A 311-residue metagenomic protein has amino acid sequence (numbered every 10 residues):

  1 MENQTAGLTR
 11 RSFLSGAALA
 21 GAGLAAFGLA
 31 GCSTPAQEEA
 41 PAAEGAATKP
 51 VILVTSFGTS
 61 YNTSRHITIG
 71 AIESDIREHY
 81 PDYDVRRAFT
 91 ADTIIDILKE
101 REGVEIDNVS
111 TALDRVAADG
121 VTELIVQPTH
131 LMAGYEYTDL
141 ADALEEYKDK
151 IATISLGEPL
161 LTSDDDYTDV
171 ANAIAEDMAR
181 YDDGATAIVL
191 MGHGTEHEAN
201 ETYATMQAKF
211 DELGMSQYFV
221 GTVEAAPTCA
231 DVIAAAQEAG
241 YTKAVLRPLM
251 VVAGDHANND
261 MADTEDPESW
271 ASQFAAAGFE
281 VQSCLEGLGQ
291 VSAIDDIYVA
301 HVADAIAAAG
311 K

Functional and structural regions predicted by a protein language model:
M1-S12, G16-A30: N-terminal secretory signal peptides
S33-K311: Active-site-proximal alpha-helix that buttresses catalytic centers in soluble enzyme cores
